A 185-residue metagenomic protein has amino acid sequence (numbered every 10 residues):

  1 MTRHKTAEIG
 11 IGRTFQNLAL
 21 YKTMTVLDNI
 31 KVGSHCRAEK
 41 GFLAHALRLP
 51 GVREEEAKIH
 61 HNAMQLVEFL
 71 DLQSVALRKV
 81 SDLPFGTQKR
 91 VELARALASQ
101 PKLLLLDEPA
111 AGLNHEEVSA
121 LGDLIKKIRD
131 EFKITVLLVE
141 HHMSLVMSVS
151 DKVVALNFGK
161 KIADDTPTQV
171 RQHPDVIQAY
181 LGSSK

Functional and structural regions predicted by a protein language model:
M1-K185: Glycine-rich phosphate-binding loops of nucleotide-dependent enzymes
